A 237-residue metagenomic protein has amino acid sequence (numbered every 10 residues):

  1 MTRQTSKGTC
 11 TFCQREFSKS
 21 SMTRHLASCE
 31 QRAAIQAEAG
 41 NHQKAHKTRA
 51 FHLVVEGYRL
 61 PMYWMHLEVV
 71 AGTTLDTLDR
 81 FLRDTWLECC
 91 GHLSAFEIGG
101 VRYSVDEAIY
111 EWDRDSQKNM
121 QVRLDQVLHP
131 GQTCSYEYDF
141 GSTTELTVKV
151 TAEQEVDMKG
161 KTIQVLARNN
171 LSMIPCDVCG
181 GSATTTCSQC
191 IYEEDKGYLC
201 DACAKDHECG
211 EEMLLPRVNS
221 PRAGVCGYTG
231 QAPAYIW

Functional and structural regions predicted by a protein language model:
M1-W237: Short linear regulatory motifs enriched in tryptophan with gly/pro/ser
